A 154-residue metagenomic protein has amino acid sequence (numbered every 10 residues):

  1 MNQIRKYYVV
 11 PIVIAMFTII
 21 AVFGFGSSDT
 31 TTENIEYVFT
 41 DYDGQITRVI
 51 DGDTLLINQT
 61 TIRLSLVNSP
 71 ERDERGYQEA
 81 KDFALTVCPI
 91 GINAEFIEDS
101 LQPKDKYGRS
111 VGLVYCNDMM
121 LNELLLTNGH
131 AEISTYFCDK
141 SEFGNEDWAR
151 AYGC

Functional and structural regions predicted by a protein language model:
N2-C154: Small beta-barrel nucleic-acid-binding modules, primarily SNase/OB-fold domains and secondarily Tudor-like barrels
